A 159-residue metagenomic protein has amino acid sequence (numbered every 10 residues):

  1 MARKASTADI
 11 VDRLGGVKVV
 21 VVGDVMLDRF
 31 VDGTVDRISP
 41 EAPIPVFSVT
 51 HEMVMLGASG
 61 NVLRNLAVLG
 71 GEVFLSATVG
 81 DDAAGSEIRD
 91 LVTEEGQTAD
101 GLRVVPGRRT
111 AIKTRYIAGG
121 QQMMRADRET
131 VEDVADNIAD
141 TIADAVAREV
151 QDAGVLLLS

Functional and structural regions predicted by a protein language model:
M1-D36: Positively charged, low-complexity intrinsically disordered leader regions
K18, L27-V155: Conserved N-terminal subdomain of the carbohydrate kinase-like
